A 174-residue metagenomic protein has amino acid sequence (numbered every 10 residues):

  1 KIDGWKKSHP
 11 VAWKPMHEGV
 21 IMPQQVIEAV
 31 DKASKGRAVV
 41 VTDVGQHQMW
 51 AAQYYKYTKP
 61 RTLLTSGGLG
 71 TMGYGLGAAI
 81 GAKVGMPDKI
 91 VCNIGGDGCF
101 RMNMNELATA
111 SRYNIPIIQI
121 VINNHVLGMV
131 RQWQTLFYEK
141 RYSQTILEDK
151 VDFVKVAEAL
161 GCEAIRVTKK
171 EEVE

Functional and structural regions predicted by a protein language model:
K1, W50-E174: Thiamine diphosphate
D3-A82: Active-site diphosphate/adenylate-binding microenvironment
